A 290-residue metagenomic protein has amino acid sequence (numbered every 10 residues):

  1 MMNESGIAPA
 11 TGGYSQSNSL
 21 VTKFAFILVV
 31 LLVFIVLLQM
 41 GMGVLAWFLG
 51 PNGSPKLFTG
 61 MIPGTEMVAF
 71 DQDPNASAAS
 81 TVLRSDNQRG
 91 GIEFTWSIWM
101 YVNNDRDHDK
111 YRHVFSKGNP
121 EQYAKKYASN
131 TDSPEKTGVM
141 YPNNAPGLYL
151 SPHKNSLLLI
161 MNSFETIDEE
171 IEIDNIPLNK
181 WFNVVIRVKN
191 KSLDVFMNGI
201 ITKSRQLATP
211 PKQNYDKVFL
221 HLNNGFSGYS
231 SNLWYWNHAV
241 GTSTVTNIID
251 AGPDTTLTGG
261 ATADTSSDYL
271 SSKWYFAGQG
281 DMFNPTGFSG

Functional and structural regions predicted by a protein language model:
M1-G290: Extracellular glycan-associated modules
